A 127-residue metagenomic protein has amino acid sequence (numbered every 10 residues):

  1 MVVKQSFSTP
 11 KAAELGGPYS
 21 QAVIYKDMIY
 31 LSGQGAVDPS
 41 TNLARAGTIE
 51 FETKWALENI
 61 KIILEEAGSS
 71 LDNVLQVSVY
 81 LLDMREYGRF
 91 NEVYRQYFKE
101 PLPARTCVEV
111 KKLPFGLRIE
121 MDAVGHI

Functional and structural regions predicted by a protein language model:
V2-I127: Short, polar/acidic, helix-capping and beta-turn segments at strand->helix junctions that line the mouths
